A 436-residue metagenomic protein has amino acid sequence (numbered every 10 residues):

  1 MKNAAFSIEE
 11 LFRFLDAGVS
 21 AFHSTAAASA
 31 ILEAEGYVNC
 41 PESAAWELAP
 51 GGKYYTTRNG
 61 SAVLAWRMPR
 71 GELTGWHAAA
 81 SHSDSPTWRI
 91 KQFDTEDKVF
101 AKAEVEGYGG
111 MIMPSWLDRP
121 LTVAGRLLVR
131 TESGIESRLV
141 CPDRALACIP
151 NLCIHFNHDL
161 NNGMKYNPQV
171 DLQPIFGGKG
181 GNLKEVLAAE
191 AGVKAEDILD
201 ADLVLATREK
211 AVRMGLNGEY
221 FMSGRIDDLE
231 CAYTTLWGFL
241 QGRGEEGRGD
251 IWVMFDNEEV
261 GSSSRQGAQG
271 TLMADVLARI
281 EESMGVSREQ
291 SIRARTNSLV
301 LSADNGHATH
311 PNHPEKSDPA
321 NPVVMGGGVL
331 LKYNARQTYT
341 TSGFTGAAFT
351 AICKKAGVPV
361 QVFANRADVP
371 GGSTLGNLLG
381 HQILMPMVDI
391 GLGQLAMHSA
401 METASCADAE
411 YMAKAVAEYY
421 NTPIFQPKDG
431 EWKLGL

Functional and structural regions predicted by a protein language model:
M1-L436: N-terminal hydrophobic/helix-forming segments and targeting peptides
